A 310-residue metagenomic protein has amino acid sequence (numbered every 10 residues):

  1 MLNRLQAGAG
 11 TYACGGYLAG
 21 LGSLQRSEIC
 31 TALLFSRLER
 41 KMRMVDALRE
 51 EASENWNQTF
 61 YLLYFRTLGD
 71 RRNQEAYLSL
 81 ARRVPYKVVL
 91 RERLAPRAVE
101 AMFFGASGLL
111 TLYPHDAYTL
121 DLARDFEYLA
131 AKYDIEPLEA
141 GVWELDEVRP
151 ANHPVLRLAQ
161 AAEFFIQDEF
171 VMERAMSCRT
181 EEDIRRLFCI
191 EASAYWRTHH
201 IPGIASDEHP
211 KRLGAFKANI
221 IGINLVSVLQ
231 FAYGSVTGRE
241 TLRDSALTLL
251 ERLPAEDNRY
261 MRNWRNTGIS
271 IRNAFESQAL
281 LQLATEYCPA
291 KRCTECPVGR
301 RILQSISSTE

Functional and structural regions predicted by a protein language model:
M1-G22: Compact, glycine/acidic-enriched structural inserts
T11, G15, E28, A32-L33: Eukaryotic endosomal/vacuolar membrane-trafficking regulators centered on PX-domain-mediated PI3P pathways
L33-S277: Hydrophobic, aromatic-lined core segments that form the binding pocket/scaffold for planar heteroaromatic ligands
N266-E310: Acidic, carboxylate-rich catalytic segments that either coordinate divalent cations
